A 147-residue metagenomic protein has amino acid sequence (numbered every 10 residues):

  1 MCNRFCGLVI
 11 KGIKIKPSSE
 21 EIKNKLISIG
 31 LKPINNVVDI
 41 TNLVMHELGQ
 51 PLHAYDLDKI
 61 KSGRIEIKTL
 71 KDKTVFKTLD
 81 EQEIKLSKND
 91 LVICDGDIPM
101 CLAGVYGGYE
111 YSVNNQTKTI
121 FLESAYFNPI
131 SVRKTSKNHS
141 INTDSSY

Functional and structural regions predicted by a protein language model:
M1-Y147: RNA/tRNA-interacting regions in translation and RNA-turnover enzymes
